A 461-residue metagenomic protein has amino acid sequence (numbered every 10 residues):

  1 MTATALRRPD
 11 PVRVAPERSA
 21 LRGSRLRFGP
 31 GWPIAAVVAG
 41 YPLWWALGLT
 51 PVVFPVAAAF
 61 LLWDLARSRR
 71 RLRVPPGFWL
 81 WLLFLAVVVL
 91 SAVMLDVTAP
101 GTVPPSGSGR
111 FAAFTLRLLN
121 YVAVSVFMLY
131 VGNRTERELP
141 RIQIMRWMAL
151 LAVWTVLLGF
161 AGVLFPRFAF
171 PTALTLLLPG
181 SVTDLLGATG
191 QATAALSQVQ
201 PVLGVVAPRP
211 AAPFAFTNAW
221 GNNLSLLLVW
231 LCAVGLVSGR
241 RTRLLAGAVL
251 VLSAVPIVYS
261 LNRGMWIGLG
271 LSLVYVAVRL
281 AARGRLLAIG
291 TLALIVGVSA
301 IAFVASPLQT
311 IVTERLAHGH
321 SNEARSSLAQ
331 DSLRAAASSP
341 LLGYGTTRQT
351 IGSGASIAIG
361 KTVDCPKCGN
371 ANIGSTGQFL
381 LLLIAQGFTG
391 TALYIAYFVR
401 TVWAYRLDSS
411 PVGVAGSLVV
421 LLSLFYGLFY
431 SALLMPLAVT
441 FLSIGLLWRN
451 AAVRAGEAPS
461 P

Functional and structural regions predicted by a protein language model:
M1-A112, W448-P461: Transmembrane signal-anchor hairpin modules in multi-pass inner-membrane enzymes, especially those that act on
Y41-L43, V126, M145-F170, V182-L261 (+1 more regions): Alpha-helical transmembrane segments of multi-pass inner-membrane proteins
A59-D64, A415-P461: Transmembrane alpha-helices of multi-pass inner-membrane enzymes
M94, L157-F170, A277-H320, S338 (+1 more regions): A membrane-periplasm/extracellular boundary helix in multi-pass inner-membrane enzymes that assemble envelope glycans
S106-F168: Transmembrane alpha-helical segments and their membrane-water interfaces
R167-R209, R348-Q378: Interfacial juxtamembrane loops and adjacent helix segments that form the catalytic/substrate-binding surfaces
L245-A246, I384-L422: Hydrophobic transmembrane alpha-helices and their immediate junctions
Q309-Q330, R334, S338-Q386, Y405-D408: Long extracytoplasmic/lumenal interhelical loops at the membrane interface of multi-pass membrane proteins
